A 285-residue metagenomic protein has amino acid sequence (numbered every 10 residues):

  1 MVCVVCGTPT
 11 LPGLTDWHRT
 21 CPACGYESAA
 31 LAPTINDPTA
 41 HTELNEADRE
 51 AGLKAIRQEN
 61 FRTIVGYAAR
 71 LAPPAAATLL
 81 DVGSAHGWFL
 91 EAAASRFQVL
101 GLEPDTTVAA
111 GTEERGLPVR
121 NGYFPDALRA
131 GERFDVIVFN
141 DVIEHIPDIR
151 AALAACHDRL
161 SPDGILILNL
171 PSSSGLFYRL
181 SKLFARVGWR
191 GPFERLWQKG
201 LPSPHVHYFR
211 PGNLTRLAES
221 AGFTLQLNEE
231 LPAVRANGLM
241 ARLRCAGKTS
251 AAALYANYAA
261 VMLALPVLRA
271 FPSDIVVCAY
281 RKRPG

Functional and structural regions predicted by a protein language model:
M1-N140, R150-L153, E229-L231, R242-A246 (+1 more regions): Conserved N-terminal segment of class I S-adenosyl-L-methionine
P9, S161-G164: Glycine/tryptophan-enriched, flexible segments
R70, L180-F184, G285: Short regulatory "switch" loops immediately downstream of catalytic or recognition motifs within protein catalytic
P74, R96, R115, P162-D163 (+2 more regions): Structured helix-beta-strand junction loops
F139, P147-D158, I165-C278: S-adenosyl-L-methionine-dependent methyltransferase catalytic module, highlighting the catalytic core
I143: Conserved SAM-binding site of S-adenosyl-L-methionine-dependent methyltransferases, i.e., the hydrophobic residues
